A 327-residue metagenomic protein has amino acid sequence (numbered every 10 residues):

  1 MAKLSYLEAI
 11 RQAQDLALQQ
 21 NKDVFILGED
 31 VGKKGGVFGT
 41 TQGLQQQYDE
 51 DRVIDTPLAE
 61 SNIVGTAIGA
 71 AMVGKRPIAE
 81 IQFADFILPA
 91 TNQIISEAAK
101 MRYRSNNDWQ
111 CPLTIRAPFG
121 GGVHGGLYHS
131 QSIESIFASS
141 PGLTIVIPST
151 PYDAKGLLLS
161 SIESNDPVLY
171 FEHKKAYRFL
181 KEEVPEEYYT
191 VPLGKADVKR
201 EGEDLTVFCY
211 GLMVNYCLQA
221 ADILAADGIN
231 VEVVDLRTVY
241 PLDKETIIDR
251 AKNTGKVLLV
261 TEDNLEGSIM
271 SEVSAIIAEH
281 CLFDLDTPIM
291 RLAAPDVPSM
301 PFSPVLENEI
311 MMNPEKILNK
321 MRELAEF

Functional and structural regions predicted by a protein language model:
M1-F171, A176, N308: Thiamine diphosphate
V31, F38-Q47, D108-L113, K174-F327: Thiamine diphosphate
